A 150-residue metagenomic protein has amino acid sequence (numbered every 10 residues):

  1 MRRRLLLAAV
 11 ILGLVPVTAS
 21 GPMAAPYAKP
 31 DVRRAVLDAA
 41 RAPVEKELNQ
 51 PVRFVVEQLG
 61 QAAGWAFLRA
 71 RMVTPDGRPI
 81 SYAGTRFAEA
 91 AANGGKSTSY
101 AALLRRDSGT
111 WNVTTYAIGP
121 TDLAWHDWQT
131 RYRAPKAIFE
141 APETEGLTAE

Functional and structural regions predicted by a protein language model:
M1-A8: Bacterial N-terminal signal peptides that target proteins for export
A8-V17: Bacterial N-terminal signal peptides
A19-P26: Boundary at the C-terminal end of the N-terminal hydrophobic targeting segment
P26-P51: Short, non-transmembrane alpha-helical segments in secretory-pathway proteins
P51-L59, T114-Y116: Surface-exposed patches in mature extracellular/periplasmic domains of secreted proteins
L59-R106: Mature extracytoplasmic domains of secretory-pathway proteins
S97-R131: Short beta-strand edge/turn micro-motifs at domain boundaries
E140-E150: Short, low-complexity, Pro/Ser/Thr/Gly-rich segments in the mature regions of secreted, periplasmic
